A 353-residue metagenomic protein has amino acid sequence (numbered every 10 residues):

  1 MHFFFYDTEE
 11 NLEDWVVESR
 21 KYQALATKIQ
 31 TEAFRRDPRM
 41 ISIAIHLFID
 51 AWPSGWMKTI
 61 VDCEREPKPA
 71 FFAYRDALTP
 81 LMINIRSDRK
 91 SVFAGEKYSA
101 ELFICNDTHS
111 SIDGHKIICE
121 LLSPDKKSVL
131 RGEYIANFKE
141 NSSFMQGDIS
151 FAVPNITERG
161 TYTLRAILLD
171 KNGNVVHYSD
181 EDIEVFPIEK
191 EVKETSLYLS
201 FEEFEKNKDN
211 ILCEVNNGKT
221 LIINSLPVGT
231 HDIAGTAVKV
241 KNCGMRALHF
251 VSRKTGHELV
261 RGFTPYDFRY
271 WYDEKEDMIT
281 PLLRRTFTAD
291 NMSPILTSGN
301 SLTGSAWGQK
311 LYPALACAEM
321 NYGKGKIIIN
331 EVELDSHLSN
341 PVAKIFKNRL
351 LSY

Functional and structural regions predicted by a protein language model:
M1-L121, N300-S301: Substrate-binding clefts and catalytic carboxylate motifs of secreted carbohydrate-active enzymes
D37-I43, N217-K219, G325: Loop/turn elements at helix/coil->beta-strand transitions in domains of secreted/extracellular proteins
K97-N137, F144-S150, G160-L169: Beta-strand-rich binding/interaction modules
V153-I156: Short, flexible loop/turn segments at beta-strand junctions in immunoglobulin-like and fibronectin type III
V175-V185: Edge beta-strands of extracellular beta-sandwich domains
I183-E202: Low-complexity, Pro/Ser/Thr- and charge-rich linker/hinge segments at domain boundaries
L197-G244, K324: Short alpha-beta junction capping motif
T230-H231, K241, R246-P341: Catalytic beta-strand/loop cores that center a nucleophilic Ser/Cys/Thr and support acyl-enzyme chemistry
